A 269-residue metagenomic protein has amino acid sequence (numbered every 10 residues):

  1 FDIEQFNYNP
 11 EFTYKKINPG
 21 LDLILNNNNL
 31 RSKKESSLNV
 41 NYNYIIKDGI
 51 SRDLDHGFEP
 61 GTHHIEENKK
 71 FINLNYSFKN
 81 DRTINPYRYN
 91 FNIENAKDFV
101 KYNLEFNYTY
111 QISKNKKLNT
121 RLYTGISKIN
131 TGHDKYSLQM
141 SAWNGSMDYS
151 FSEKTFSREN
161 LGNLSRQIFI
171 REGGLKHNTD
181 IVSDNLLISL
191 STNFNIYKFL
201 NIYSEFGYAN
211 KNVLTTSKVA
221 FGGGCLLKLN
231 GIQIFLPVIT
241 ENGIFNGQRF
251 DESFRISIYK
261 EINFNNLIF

Functional and structural regions predicted by a protein language model:
D2-N195: C-terminal outer-membrane beta-barrel translocator/porin domains of Gram-negative envelope proteins and their
E4-F6, P237-N246, F250-R255: Short beta-alpha connecting loops at secondary-structure transitions that line or flank enzyme active sites
K117-N119, N201, Q233: Membrane-spanning beta-strand positions in outer-membrane beta-barrel proteins
H177-S183, A209-S217: Short, contiguous acidic/charged loop-to-helix segments that flank catalytic cores in large enzymes
I188-N193, S204-F206, G223-K228: Conserved C-terminal beta-signal and adjacent last beta-strands/turns of outer-membrane beta-barrel proteins
G207-K211, T240-G243: Short Gly/Pro-enriched loop/turn and capping motifs at secondary-structure junctions
T216-N246: Strand-loop-strand
C225-I232, F250-F269: Outer-membrane beta-barrel "beta-signal"
